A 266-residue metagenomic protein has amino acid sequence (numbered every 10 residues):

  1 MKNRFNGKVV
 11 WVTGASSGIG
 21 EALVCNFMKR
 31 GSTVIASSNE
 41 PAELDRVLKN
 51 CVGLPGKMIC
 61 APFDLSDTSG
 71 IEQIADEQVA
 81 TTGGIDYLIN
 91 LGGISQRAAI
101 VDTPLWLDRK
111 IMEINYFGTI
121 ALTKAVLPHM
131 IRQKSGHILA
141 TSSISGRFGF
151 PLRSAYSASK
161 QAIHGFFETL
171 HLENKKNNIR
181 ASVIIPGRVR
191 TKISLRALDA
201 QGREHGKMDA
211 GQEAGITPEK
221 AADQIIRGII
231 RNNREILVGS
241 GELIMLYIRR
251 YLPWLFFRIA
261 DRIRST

Functional and structural regions predicted by a protein language model:
S16-S17: Conserved glycine-rich cofactor-binding loop
R30-V47: Conserved glycine-rich Rossmann-like NAD(P)H-binding loop of the short-chain dehydrogenase/reductase
L91-Q96: Conserved NAD(P)H cofactor-binding loop of Rossmann-fold oxidoreductase domains
A99-I100, L107-R109: Substrate-binding pocket helix/loop in short-chain dehydrogenase/reductase
T123, S159: Active-site helix of classical SDR
S143: Residue(s) in the substrate-gating loop at a strand-loop-helix junction that position the organic substrate next
K176-S240: SDR active-site lid
